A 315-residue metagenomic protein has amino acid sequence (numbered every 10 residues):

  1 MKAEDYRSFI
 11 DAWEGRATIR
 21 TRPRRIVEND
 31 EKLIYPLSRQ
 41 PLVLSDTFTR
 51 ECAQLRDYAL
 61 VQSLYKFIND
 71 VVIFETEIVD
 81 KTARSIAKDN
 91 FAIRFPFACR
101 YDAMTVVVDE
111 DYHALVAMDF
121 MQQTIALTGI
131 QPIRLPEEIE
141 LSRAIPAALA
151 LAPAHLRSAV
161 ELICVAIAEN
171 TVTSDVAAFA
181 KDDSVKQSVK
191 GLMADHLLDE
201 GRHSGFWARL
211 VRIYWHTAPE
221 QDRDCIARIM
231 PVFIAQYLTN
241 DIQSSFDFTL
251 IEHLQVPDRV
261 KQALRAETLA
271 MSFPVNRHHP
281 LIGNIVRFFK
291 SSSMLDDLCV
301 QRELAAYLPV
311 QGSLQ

Functional and structural regions predicted by a protein language model:
M1-Q315: Non-heme di-metal
